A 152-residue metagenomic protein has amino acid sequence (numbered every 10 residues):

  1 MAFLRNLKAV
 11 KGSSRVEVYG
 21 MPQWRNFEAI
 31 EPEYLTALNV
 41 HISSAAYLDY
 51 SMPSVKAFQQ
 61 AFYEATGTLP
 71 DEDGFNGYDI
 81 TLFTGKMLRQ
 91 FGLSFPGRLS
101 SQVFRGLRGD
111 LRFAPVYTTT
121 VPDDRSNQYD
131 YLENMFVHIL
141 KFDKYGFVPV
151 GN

Functional and structural regions predicted by a protein language model:
M1-N152: Extracytosolic ligand-binding ectodomains
